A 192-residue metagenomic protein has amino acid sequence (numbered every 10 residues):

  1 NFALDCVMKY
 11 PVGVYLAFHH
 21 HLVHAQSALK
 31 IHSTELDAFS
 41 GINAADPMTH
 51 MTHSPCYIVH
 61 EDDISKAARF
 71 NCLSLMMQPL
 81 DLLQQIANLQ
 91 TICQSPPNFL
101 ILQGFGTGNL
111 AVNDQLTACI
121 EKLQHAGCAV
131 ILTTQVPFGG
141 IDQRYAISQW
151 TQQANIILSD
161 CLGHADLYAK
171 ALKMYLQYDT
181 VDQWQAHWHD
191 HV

Functional and structural regions predicted by a protein language model:
N1, H32-S33, I147-T151: Short, hinge-like loop/turn segments at secondary-structure boundaries
N1-L29, W184-Q185: Short, glycine-/small-residue-rich phosphate/pyrophosphate-handling segment
L4, I86-Q90, L116-E121: Short amphipathic alpha-helical segments and helix-helix/interface helices
M8, C93-Q94, Q124-H125: Residue-level signal for alpha-helix termini/capping positions
Y15, H21-N113: Accessory alpha-helical/coil subdomains and C-terminal extensions that flank or cap enzyme catalytic cores
L16, L102, V130-T134: Conserved active-site loop/cleft motifs that coordinate metal ions or position small ligands
D114-V192: ATP/nucleoside-binding phosphotransfer catalytic cores, i.e., glycine-rich phosphate-binding loops
